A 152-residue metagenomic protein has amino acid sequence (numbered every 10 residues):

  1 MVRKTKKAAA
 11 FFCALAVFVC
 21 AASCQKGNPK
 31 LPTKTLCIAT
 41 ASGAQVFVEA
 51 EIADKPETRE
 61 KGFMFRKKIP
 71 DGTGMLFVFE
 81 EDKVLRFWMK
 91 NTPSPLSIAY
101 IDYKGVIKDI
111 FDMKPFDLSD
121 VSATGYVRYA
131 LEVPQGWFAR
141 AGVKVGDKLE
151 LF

Functional and structural regions predicted by a protein language model:
V2-F12: Bacterial N-terminal signal peptides that target proteins for export
V19-S23: C-terminal motif of bacterial Sec signal peptides marking the signal peptidase cleavage site
Q25-F152: Compact, glycine-rich, soluble single-domain proteins
